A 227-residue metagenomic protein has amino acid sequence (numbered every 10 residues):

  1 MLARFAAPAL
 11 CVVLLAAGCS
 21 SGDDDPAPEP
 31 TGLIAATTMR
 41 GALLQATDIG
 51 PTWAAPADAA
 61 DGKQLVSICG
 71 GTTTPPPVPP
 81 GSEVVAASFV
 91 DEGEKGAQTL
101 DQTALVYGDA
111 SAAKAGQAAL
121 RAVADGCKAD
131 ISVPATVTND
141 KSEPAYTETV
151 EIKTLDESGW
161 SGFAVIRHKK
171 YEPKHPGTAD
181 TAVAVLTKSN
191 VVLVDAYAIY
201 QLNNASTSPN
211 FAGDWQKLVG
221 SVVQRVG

Functional and structural regions predicted by a protein language model:
M1-A9: Bacterial N-terminal signal peptides that target proteins for export
C11-V13: Core hydrophobic alpha-helical membrane-spanning segments
L15-G18: C-terminal motif of bacterial Sec signal peptides marking the signal peptidase cleavage site
S20-D23: Bacterial signal peptide processing site
P28-G50: Post-signal peptide N-terminal segment of mature Sec-exported envelope proteins
W53-A182, N210-V226: A small/polar (G/S/T-enriched), proline-flanked helix-loop surface module common in exported/cell-envelope proteins
H175-L202: Short, well-structured beta-strand
Y197-D214: A short acidic/glycine-rich loop-to-helix N-cap element
